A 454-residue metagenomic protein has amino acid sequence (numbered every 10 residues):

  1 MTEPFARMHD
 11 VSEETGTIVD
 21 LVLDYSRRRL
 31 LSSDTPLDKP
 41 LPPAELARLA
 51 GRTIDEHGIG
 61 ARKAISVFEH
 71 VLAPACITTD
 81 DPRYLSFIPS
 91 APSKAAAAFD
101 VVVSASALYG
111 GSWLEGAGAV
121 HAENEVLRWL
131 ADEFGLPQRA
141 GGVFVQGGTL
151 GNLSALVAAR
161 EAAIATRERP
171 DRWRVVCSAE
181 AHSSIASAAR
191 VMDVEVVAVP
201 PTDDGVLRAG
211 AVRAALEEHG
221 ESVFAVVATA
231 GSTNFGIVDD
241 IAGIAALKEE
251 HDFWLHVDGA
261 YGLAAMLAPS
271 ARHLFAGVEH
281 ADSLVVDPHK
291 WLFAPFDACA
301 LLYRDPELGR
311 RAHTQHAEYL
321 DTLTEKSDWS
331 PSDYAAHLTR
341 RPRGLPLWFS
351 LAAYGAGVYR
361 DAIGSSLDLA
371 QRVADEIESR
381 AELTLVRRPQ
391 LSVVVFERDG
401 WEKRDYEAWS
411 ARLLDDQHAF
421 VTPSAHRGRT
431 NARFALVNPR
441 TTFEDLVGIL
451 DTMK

Functional and structural regions predicted by a protein language model:
T2-R139, Q417-A419, T441, T452-M453: N-terminal entrance/gating region of PLP-dependent enzymes' catalytic architecture
E3-M8, A50, A107-L114, P137-V143 (+5 more regions): Glycine- and acidic
L130-S154, V199-P200: Short loop-beta-helix segment that forms the pyridoxal 5′-phosphate
G151-R310: Conserved PLP-enzyme active-site core in the AAT-like
H251, H426-K454: PLP-dependent enzyme catalytic core of the Aspartate aminotransferase-like
A276-A381: Active-site C-terminal subdomain of aminotransferase-like
T384-L413: Conserved PLP-binding catalytic core of the aspartate aminotransferase-like
R388, V393, D416-R433: Conserved PLP cofactor-binding pocket of PLP-dependent enzymes
